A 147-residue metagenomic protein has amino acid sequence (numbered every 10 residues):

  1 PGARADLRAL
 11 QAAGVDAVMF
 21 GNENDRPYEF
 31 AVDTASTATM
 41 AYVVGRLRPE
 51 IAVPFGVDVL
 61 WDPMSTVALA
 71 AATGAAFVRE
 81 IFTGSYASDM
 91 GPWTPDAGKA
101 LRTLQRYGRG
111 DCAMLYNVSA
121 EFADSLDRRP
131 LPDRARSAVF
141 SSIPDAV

Functional and structural regions predicted by a protein language model:
P1-E29, A38-V53, D62-V147: Alpha/beta enzyme core
T34: Charged, often glycine-rich, active-site loop that binds/positions anionic groups
V59: Acidic carboxylate-rich catalytic motifs and surrounding loops in phosphoryl-/glycosyl-chemistry enzymes
